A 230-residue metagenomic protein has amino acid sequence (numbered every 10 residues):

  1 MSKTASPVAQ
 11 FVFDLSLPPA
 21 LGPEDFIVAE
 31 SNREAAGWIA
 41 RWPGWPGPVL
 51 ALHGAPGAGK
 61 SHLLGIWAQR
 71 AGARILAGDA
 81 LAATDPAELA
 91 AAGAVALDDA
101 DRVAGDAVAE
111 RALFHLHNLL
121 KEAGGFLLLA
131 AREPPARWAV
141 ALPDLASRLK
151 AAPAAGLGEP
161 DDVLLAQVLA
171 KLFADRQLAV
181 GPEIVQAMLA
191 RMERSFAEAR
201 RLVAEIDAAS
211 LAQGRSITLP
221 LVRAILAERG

Functional and structural regions predicted by a protein language model:
M1-R41, P46, L211-G230: A short, basic N-terminal segment
G47-L64: Walker A/P-loop nucleotide-binding motif
A68-D79: Post-Walker A helix-loop "phosphate-sensing" segment adjacent to the P-loop in P-loop NTPases
A87-A130: Conserved nucleotide-sensing/catalytic segment adjacent to the nucleotide-binding pocket in NTP-handling enzymes
P135-K150: Short regulatory helix/loop adjacent to the ATP-binding pocket of P-loop NTPases
A136, A152, A166-A179: Conserved AAA+ ATPase "sensor/coupling" helix adjacent to the nucleotide-binding pocket
A152-L164: Conserved AAA+ ATPase "SRH/arginine-finger" region at the nucleotide-binding site
Q186-A190, A197-L211: C-terminal helical "lid" of AAA+/P-loop NTPase domains
